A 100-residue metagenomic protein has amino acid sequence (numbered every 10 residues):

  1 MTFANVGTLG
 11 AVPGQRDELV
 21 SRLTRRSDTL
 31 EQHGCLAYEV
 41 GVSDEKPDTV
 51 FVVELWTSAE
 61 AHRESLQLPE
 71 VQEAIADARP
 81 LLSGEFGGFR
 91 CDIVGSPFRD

Functional and structural regions predicted by a protein language model:
M1-F3, D17, H33-G34: Short, flexible segments with low predicted structural confidence
T2, A37-D48, A74-D100: Glycine-rich beta-strand-turn "strand-cap" elements at beta-sheet edges
F3-L9, E39-L66: Short, well-ordered beta-strand segments in beta-rich or mixed alpha/beta enzyme and ligand-binding folds
L9-V20: Short, surface-exposed ligand-recognition loops at beta-strand->loop->(often short) alpha-helix junctions that present
Q15-D17, E60, S96: Residue-level signal for secondary-structure boundary sites
R25-A37, L55-F89: An amphipathic, aromatic/His-enriched active-site/gating alpha helix that lines ligand/cofactor pockets
